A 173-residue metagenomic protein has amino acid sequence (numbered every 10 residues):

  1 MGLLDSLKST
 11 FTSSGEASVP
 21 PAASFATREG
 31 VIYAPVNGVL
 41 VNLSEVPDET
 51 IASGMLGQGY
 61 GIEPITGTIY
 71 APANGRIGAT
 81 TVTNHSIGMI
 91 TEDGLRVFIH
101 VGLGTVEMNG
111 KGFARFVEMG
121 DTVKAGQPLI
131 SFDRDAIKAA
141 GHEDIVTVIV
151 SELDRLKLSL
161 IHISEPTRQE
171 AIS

Functional and structural regions predicted by a protein language model:
G2-F11: Helix-rich terminal scaffold detector
V19-A23, L43-T68: Short glycine/threonine/proline-enriched tight-turn/helix- or strand-capping micro-motif at secondary-structure
T27-Y33, G59-I87: Short, glycine/small-residue-enriched coil/turn segments at secondary-structure junctions
G38-L40, I69-G78, V117-S131, S164 (+1 more regions): Short, well-structured beta-strand-loop connectors
A52-G54, G61-E63, I87-E92, F98-H100 (+1 more regions): Short, acidic/hydrophobic/Gly-rich beta-strand patch recurrent on exposed beta strands that often constitutes part
R76-N109: Zn2+-dependent peptidoglycan hydrolase active-site motif and core
Q127-L160: Conserved, short, structured surface segments that act as functional micro-motifs
L158-S173: Residue-level detector of conserved catalytic or cofactor/ligand-binding positions in enzyme active sites
